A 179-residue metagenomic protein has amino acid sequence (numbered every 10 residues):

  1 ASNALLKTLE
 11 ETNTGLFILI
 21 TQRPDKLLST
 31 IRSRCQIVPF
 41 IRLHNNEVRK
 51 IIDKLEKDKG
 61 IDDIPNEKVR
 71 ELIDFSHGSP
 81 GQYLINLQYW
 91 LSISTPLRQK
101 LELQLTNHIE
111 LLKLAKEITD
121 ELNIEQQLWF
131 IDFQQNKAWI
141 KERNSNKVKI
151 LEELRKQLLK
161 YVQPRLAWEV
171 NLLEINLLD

Functional and structural regions predicted by a protein language model:
S2-L19, S29: Conserved catalytic/switch belt of AAA+ P-loop NTPases
I18, Q36-V38, L101: Hydrophobic/aromatic beta-strand patches that form the interior of the parallel beta-sheet core in alpha/beta enzyme
Q22-R23: Conserved H-loop
K26-L27, Q82: Flexible, glycine-rich phosphate/dinucleotide-binding loops and adjacent beta-alpha linkers at cofactor/substrate
I31-R34: Short, structured coil segments at secondary-structure junctions
Q36-V48: Conserved AAA+ ATPase "SRH/arginine-finger" region at the nucleotide-binding site
N46-D179: AAA+ P-loop NTPase domains with strong preference for DNA replication initiators and clamp-loader complexes
